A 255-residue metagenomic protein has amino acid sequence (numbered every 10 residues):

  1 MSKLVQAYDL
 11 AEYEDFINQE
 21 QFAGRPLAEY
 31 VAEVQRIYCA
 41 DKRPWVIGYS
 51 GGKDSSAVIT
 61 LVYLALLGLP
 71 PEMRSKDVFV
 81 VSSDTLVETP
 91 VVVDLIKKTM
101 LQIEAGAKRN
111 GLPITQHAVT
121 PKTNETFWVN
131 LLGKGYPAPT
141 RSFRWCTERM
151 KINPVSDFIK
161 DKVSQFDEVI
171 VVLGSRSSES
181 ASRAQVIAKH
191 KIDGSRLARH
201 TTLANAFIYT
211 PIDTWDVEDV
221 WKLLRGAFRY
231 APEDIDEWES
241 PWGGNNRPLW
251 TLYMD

Functional and structural regions predicted by a protein language model:
M1-V46, K53-D255: Nucleotide-activated chemistry modules centered on ATP-dependent adenylation/adenylyltransferase
